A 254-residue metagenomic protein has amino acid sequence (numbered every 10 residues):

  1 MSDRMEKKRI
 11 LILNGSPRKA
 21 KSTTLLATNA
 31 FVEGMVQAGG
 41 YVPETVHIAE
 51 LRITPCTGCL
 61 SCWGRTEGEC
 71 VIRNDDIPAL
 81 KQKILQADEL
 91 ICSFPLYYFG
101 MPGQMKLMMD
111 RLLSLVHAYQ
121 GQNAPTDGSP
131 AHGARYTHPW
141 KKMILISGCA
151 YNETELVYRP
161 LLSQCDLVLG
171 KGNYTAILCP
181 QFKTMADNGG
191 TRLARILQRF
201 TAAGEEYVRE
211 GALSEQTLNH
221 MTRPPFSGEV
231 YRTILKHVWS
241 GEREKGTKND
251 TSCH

Functional and structural regions predicted by a protein language model:
M1-H117, G170, A194-H254: N-terminal beta1-alpha1-beta2 submodule of the flavodoxin-like/Rossmannoid cofactor-binding fold
G15, I48, S147-A150, C179: Cofactor-binding loop segments of dinucleotide-utilizing enzymes, especially the Rossmann-like FAD- and NAD(P)+-binding
K19-A20, R52, N152, K183-M185: Flexible, glycine-rich phosphate/dinucleotide-binding loops and adjacent beta-alpha linkers at cofactor/substrate
Y97, A150, F182: Short, solvent-exposed loop/turn segments at secondary-structure junctions
Q104, H117-G172: Short, glycine-/small-residue-rich phosphate/pyrophosphate-handling segment
Y174-Q181: Beta-strand-loop-alpha "switch" segments that mediate conformational coupling across diverse proteins
A186-T191: A contiguous loop/helix-start segment that scaffolds small-molecule binding in enzyme catalytic cores
